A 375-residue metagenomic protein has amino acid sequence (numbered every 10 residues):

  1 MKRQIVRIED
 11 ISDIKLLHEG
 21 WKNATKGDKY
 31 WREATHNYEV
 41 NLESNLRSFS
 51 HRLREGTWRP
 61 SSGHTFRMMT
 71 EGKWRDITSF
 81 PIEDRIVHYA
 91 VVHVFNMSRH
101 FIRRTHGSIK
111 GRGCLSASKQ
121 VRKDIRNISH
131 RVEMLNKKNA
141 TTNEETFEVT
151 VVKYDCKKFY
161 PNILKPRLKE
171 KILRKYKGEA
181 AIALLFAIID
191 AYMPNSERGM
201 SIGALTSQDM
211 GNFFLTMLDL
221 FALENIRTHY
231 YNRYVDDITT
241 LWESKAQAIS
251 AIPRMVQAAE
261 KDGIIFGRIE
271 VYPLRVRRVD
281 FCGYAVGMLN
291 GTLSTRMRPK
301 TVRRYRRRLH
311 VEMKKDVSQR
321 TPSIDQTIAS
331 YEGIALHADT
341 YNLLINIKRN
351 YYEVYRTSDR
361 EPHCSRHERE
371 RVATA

Functional and structural regions predicted by a protein language model:
M1-K2, I14, W21-N23, D28-R32 (+6 more regions): Nucleotidyltransferase catalytic cores
M1-L168, Y176, A375: Conserved two-metal-ion catalytic palm core of "right-hand" nucleic acid polymerases, unifying RNA-dependent RNA
N23-Y30, M68-T70, R99-F101, T150 (+4 more regions): Short acidic (Asp/Glu) and glycine-rich catalytic loops that position anionic groups and cofactors
S44-R52, E170-K175, F221, T292-R307: Compositionally biased, low-complexity linear motifs
V94-F101, A222, T292, Y341: Short helix-capping/linker segments at secondary-structure and domain boundaries
K110, I202, C282: Short glycine-rich loop/turn motifs that provide flexible caps or phosphate-binding loops at active sites
D124, I128-V235, T239-R254, P273-L274 (+6 more regions): Conserved polymerase palm-domain catalytic core
Y230-R233, T240-V317: Polymerase palm active-site segment centered on the conserved acidic dipeptide of motif C
